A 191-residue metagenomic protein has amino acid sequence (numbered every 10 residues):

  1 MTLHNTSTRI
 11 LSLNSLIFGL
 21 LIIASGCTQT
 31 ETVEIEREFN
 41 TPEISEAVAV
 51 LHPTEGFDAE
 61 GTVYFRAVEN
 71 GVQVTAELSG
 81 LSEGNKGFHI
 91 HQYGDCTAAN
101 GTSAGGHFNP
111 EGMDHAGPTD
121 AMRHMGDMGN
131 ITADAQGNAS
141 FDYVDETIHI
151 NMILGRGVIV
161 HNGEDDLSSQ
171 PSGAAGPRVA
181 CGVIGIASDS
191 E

Functional and structural regions predicted by a protein language model:
T2-L16: Bacterial N-terminal signal peptides that target proteins for export
I23-G26: C-terminal motif of bacterial Sec signal peptides marking the signal peptidase cleavage site
T28-N85, I90-E191: N-terminal leader/targeting pre-sequences
